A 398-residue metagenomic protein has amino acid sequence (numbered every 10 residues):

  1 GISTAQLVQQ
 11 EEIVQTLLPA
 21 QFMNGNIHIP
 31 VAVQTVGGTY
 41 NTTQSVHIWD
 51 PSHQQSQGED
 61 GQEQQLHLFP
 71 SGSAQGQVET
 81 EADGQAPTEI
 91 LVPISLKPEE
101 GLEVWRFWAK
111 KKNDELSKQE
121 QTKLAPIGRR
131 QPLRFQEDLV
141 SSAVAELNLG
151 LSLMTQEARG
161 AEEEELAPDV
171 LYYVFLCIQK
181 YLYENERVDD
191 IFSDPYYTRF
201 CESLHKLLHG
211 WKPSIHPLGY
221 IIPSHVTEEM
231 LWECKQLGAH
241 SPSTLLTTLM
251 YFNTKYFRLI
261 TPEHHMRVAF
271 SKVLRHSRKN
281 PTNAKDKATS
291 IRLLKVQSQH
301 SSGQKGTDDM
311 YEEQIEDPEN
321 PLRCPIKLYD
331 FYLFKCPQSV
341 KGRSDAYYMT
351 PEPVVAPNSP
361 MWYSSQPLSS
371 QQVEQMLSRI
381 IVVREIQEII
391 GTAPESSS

Functional and structural regions predicted by a protein language model:
G1-S398: Extended, non-catalytic subsegments within catalytic or DNA/protein-binding/adaptor domains
